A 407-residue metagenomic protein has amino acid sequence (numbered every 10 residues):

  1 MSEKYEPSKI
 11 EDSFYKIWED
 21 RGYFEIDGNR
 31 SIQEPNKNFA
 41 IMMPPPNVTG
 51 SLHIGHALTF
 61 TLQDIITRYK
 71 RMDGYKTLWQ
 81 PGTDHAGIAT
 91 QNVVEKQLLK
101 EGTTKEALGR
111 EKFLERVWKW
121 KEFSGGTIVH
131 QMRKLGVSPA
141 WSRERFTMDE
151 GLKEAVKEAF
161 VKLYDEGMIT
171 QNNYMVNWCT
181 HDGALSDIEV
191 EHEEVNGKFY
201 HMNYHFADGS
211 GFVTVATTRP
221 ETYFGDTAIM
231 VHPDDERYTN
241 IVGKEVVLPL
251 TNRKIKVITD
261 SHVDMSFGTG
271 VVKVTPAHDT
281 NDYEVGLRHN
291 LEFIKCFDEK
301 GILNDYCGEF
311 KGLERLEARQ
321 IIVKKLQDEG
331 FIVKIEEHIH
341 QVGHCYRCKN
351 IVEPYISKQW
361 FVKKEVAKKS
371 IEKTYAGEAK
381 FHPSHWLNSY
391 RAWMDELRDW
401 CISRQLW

Functional and structural regions predicted by a protein language model:
M1-M42, V94-E95, V117-Q131, D235-H262 (+2 more regions): Conserved oxyanion/phosphate-binding beta-strand-loop segments in alpha/beta enzyme cores
E3-K4, V48-A57, L108-K119, S142-K153 (+3 more regions): The substrate-binding groove and active-site-proximal loops of carbohydrate-active enzymes, especially glycoside
E3-Y5, S13-Y15, K134, S138-P139 (+3 more regions): NTP-handling and nucleic-acid-processing catalytic cores
N29-V94, V156, V215-T217, I258-V285 (+3 more regions): N-terminal catalytic cores of NTP/NDP-binding nucleotidyl/phosphoryl-transfer enzymes
Q33, K37, K76-E115, A140-E144 (+2 more regions): NTP-dependent nucleotidyl-transfer catalytic core
P44-P45, L78-Q91, E144-L152, Y174-C179 (+1 more regions): Short, solvent-exposed turn/loop segments enriched in Gly/Ser/Thr/Pro and often Arg
M168, V176, T180-D182, H340-W360: Cys/His-rich short segments
M202, E314-V342: Phosphate/diphosphate-binding loops
